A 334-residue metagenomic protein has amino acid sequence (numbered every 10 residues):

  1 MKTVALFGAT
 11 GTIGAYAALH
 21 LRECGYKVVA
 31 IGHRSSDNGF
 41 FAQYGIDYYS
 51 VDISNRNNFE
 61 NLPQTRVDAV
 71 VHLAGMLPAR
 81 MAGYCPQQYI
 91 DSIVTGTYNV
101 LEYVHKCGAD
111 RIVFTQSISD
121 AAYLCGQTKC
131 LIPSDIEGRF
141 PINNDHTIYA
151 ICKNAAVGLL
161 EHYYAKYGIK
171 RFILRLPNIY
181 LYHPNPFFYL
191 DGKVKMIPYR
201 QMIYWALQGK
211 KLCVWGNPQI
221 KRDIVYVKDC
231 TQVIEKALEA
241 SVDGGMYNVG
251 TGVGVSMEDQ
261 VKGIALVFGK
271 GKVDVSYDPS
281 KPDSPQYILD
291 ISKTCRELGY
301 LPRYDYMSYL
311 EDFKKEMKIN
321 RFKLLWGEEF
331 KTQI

Functional and structural regions predicted by a protein language model:
V4-C24: N-terminal Rossmann NAD(P)H-binding glycine-rich loop of SDR-like oxidoreductase domains
Y26-S35: Conserved glycine-rich Rossmann-like NAD(P)H-binding loop of the short-chain dehydrogenase/reductase
Y44-N55: Rossmann-fold cofactor-recognition segment
I53-S92: NAD(P)H-binding glycine-rich loop region in Rossmannoid oxidoreductase-like domains and their noncatalytic homologs
Y98-I148: Conserved Rossmann-fold NAD(P)-dependent oxidoreductase catalytic core, especially the SDR/UDP-sugar
K129-C130, E161-K221, V227, T231-Q232 (+1 more regions): NAD(P)-dependent short-chain dehydrogenase/reductase
I148, C152-A155: Active-site helix of classical SDR
L207-K211, W215-I334: C-terminal substrate-binding subdomain of Rossmann-fold SDR/epimerase-dehydratase oxidoreductases
